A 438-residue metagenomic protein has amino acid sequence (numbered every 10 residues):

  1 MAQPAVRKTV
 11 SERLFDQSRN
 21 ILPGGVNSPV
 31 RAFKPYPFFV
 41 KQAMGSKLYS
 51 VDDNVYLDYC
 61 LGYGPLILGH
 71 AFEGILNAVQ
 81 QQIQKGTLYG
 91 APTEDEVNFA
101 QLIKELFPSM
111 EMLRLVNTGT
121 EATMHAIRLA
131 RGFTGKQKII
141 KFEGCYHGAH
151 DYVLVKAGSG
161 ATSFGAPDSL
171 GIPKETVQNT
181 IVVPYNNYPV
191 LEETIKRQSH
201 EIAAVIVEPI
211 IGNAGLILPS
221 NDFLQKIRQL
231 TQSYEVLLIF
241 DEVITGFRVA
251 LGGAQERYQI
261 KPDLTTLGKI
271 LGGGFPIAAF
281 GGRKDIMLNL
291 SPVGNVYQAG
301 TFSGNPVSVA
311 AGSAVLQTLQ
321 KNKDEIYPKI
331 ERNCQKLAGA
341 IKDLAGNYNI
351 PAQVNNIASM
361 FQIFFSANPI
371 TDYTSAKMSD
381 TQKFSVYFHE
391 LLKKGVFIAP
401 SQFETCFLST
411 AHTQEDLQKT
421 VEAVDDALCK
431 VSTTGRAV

Functional and structural regions predicted by a protein language model:
A2-V438: Conserved N-terminal phosphate-binding loop of PLP-dependent enzymes in the Aspartate aminotransferase
